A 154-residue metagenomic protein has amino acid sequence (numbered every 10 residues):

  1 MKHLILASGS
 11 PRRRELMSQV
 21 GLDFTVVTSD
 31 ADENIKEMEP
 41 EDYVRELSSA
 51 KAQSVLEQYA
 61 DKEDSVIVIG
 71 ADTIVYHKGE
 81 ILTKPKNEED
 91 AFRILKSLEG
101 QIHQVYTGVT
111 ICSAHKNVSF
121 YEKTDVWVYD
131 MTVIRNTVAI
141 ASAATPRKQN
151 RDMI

Functional and structural regions predicted by a protein language model:
M1-I67, Y76, E80-I81: N-terminal polybasic phosphate/anion-binding patch
M1-Q19, Q101, K123-I154: GST superfamily/GST-like fold recognition
M17, S48, D72, A91 (+1 more regions): Residue-level signal for inorganic ion chemistry
G21-V26, A31, V109-K116, S142-I154: Mobile beta-alpha loop/short-helix "lid" or hinge segments that flank ligand
L22, A71, Q101-T107, E122-T124: A generic structural signal for short beta-strands and their flanking turns/coil linkers
Y43, T73-H103, V128: Active-site-adjacent loop/tail segments of enzyme domains
T73-V75, V105-C112, V138: Short beta-strand scaffold segments in enzyme catalytic cores
K84-R93, A114-R135: Acidic beta-strand-loop-alpha-helix segment within the catalytic core of divalent metal-dependent phosphate-processing
